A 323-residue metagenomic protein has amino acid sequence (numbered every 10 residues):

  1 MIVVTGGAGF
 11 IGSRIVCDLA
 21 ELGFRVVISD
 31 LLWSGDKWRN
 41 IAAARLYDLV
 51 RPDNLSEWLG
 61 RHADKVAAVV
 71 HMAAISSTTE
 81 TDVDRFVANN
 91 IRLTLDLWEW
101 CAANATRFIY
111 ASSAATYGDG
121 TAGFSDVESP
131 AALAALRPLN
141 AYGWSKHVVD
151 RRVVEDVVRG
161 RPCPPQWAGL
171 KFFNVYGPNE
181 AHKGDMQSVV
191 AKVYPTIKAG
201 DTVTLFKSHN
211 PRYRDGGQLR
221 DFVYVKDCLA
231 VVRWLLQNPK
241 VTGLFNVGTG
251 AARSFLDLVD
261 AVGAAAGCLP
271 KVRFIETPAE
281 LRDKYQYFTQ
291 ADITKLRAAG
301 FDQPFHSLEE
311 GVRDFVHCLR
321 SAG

Functional and structural regions predicted by a protein language model:
I2-L22: N-terminal Rossmann NAD(P)H-binding glycine-rich loop of SDR-like oxidoreductase domains
T5, S29, V69-A73, F108-A114 (+1 more regions): SDR active-site strand-loop-helix element
R14, D18, W100, R152 (+1 more regions): Rossmann-fold NAD(P)-dependent oxidoreductase module
F24-W33: Conserved glycine-rich Rossmann-like NAD(P)H-binding loop of the short-chain dehydrogenase/reductase
G35, A43, P52-N89, W100: NAD(P)H-binding glycine-rich loop region in Rossmannoid oxidoreductase-like domains and their noncatalytic homologs
A88, R92-D96, A103, R107 (+4 more regions): Catalytic helix-loop patch of NAD(P)-dependent Rossmann-fold dehydrogenases
A122-G123, R151-W234, A261-V262: NAD(P)-dependent short-chain dehydrogenase/reductase
I197-G323: C-terminal substrate-binding subdomain of Rossmann-fold SDR/epimerase-dehydratase oxidoreductases
